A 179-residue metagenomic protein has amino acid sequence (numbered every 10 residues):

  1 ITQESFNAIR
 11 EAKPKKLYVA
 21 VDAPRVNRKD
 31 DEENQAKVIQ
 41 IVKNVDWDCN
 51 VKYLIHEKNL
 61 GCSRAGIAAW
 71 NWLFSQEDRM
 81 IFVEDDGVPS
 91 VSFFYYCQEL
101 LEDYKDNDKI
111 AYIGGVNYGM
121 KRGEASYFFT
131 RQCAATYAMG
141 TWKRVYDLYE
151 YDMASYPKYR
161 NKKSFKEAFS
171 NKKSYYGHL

Functional and structural regions predicted by a protein language model:
I1-F82, G87-L179: An acidic/histidine-cluster motif and surrounding catalytic segment that typifies divalent-metal-assisted enzyme active
